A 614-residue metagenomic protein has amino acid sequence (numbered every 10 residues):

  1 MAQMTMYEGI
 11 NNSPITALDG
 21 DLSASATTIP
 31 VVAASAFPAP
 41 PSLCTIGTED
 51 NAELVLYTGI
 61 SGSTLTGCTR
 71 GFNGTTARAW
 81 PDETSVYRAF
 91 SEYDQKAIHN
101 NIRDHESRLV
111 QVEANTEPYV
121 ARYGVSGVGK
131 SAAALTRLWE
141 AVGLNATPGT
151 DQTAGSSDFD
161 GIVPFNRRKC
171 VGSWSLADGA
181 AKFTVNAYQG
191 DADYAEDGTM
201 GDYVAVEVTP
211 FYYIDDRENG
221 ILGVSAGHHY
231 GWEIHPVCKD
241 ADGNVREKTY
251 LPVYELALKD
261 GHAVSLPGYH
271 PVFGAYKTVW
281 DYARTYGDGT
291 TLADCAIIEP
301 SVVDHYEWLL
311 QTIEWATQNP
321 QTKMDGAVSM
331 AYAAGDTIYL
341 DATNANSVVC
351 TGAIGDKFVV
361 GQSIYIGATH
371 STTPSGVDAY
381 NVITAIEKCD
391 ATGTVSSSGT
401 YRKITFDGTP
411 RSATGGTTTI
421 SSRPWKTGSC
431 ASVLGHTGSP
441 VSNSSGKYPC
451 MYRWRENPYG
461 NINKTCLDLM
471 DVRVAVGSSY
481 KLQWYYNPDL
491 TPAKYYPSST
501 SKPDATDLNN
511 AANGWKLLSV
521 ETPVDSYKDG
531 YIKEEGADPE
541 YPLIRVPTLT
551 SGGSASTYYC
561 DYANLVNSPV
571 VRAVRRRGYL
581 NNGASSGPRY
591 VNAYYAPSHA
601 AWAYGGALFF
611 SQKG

Functional and structural regions predicted by a protein language model:
M1-Y7, T45, L54-L56, W80-T116: Non-transmembrane elongated oligomeric "stalk/shaft" segments that connect baseplates/barrels to distal
A2-T76, P81, K323-F406, R411: Autoprocessing Asn-cyclization modules and mimics
L54-G59, G460, A607-F609: Catalytic nucleophile-His microenvironment captured as a short glycine-rich beta-strand/loop that brackets
V110-A192: Extended, low-hydrophobicity, Ser/Thr/Pro/Gly-biased non-transmembrane segments
E117-A132, D304, T322, I404 (+2 more regions): C-terminal, surface-exposed recognition/capping segments
I162-I234: Extended, Lys/Arg-enriched charged tracts that mediate electrostatic binding to polyanionic substrates
G198, W232-T369, A385, G393-P458: Short aromatic-cysteine micro-motif
M200-V206, I221-C295, R473-Y527, Y531 (+1 more regions): Extracellular adhesion/carbohydrate-recognition regions
